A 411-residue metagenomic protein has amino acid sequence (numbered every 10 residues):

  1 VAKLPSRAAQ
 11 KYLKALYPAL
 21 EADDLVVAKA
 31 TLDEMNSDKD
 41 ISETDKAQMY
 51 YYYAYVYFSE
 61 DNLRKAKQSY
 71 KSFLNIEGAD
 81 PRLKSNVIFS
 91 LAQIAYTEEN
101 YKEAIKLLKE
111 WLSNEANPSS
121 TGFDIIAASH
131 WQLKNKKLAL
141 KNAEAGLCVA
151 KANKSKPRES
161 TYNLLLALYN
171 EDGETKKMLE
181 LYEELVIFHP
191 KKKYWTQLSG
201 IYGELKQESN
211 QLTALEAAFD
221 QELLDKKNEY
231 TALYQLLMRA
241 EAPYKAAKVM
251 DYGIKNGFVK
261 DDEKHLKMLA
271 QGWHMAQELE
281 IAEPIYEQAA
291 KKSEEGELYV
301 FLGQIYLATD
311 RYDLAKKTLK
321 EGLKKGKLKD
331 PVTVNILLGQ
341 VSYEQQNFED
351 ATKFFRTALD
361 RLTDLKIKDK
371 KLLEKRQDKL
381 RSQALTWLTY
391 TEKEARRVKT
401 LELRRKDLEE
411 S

Functional and structural regions predicted by a protein language model:
V1-N86, T97, K106, K370-S411: N-terminal leader/linker segments that initiate helical-solenoid repeat arrays
A2-L4, N36-S42, L74-P81, K109-N117 (+8 more regions): Solenoid-like repeat scaffolds
P5-K14, E43-Y50, D80-S90, E115-I125 (+7 more regions): Generic helix N-cap/helix-start motif at coil->alpha-helix transitions
S85, E263-Q277, P284-V332: Alpha-helical adaptor scaffolds
